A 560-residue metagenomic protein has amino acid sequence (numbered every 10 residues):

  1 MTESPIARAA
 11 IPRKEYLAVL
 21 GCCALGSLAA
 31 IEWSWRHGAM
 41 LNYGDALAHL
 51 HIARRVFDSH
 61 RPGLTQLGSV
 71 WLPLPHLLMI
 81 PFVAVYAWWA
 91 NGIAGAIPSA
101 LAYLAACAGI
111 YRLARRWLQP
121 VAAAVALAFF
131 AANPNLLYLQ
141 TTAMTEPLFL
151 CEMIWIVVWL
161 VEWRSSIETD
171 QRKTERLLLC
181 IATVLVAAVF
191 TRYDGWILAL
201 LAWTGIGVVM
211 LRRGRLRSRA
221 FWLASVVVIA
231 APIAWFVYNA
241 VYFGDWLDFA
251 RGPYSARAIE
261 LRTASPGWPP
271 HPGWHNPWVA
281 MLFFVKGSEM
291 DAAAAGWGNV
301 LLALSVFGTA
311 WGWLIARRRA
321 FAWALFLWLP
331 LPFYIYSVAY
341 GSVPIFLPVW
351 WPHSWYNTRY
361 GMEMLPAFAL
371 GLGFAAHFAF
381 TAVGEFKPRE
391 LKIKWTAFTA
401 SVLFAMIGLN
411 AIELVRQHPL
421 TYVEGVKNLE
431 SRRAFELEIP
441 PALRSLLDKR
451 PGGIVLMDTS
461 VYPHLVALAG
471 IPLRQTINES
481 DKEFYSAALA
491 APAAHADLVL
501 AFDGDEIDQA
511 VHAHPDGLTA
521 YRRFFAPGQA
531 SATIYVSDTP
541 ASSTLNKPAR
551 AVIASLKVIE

Functional and structural regions predicted by a protein language model:
Y16-G21, V121, T174-E175, L179 (+7 more regions): Signature aromatic-anchored transmembrane alpha helix within multi-pass, membrane-resident enzymes that catalyze glycan
L47, H51-I52, V56, Q66-W88 (+2 more regions): Short hydrophobic/aromatic helix or loop-helix immediately within or flanking a transmembrane segment in polytopic
G68-W71, N135-L148: Short acidic/glycine- and proline-prone juxtamembrane loop motifs at membrane-interface regions of multi-pass membrane
I97-L118, C151, W155, F307 (+1 more regions): Transmembrane-helix motifs of polytopic, lipid-linked glycan transferases
G109-R112, F129, L148-E168, L179-L185 (+3 more regions): Specific aromatic-rich, kink-prone transmembrane helix
G207-V208, F283-F333: Hydrophobic, aromatic-rich transmembrane alpha-helices and their immediate juxtamembrane boundary segments
V402-Y462, E560: Membrane-embedded, lumen/periplasm-facing catalytic core of multi-pass transferases that use lipid-linked donors
R444-K482, L498, F502: Short periplasmic/luminal acceptor-recognition loop of GT-C membrane glycosyltransferases, typified by
